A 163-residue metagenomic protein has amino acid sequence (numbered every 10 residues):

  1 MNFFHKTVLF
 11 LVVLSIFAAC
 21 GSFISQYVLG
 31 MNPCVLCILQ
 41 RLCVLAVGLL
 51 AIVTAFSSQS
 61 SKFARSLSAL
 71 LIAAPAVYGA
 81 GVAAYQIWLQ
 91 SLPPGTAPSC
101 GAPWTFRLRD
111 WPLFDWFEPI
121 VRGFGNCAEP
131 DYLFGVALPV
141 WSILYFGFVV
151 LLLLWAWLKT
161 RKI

Functional and structural regions predicted by a protein language model:
M1-A46: Transmembrane alpha-helical insertion/packing segments
N2-V13, Q59-A80, L152: Interfacial segments of alpha-helical transmembrane regions
F17-Q26, V77-P93, L113: C-terminal TM-helix exit segments that contain a strictly Trp-centered aromatic cap at the helix terminus
V28, S57, W88-L89, K159: Helix-loop junctions at the membrane-solvent interface of multi-pass transporters, primarily the C-terminal
L39-V53, R107-R109: Iron-sulfur (Fe-S) cluster-binding segments and ferredoxin-like electron-carrier domains, especially [2Fe-2S]
I52-S60, L154-R161: Structural signal for the C-terminal ends of transmembrane alpha-helices and the immediately following loop
S91-F134: Extracytosolic (periplasmic/ER-lumenal) interhelical loops and adjacent juxtamembrane/interface segments of multi-pass
P119-I163: A hydrophobic membrane-anchoring alpha-helix module
